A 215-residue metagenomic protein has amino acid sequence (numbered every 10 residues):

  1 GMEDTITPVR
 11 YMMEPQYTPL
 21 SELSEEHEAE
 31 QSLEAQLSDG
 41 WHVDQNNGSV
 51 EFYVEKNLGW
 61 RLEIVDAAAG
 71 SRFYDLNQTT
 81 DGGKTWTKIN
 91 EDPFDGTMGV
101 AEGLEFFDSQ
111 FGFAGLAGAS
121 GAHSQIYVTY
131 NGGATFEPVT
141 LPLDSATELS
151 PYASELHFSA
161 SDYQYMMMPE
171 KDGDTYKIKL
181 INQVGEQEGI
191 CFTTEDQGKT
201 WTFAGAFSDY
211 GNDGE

Functional and structural regions predicted by a protein language model:
G1, N57-A69, Q110-G118, Q164 (+1 more regions): Short beta-strand elements that form the blades of beta-propeller/WD-repeat-like and other beta-sheet-rich scaffold
G1-E25: Extended, non-transmembrane interaction/recognition domains
Y17-D39, D92-G96, L141-F158, S208-G214: Surface-exposed loop and turn segments in beta-propeller and other repeat-based domains that flank or scaffold
D39-D66: Beta-strand-rich domains and repeat architectures in extracellular enzymes and scaffolds, especially beta-propellers
Q45-E51, T97-L104, T147-M168, G211-G214: Repeated scaffold domains used in trafficking and secretory/extracellular systems, primarily beta-propellers
A69-D75, G121-Y127, E186-C191: Structural motif
N77-I89, Y127-T140, F192-F203: Asp-box/BNR beta-propeller loop motif
